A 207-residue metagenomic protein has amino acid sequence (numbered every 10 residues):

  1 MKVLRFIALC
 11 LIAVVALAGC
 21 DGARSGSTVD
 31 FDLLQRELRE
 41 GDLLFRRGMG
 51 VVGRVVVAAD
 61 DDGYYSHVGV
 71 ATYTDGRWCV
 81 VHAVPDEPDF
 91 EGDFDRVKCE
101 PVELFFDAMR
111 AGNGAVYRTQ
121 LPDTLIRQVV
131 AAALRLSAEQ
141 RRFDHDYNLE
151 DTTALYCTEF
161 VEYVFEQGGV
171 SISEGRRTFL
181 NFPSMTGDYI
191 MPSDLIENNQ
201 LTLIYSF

Functional and structural regions predicted by a protein language model:
M1-I7: Bacterial N-terminal signal peptides that target proteins for export
L17-G19: C-terminal motif of bacterial Sec signal peptides marking the signal peptidase cleavage site
D21-G22, H145-F207: Activation targets extended, charge/polar-rich intrinsically disordered C-terminal tails
D21-L33: Bacterial Sec signal peptide processing site at the extreme N-terminus
D32-E37, D60-G63: Short, surface-exposed secondary-structure edge patches
E40-G41: Loop/turn positions that initiate beta-strands
R46-A115, R142-L155: Glycine-rich catalytic cores of cysteine/serine-nucleophile enzymes that process amide/ester linkages in cell-envelope
G53, A111-R176: Active-site nucleophile-His-acid catalytic modules used for acyl/amide transfer and hydrolysis across diverse enzymes
